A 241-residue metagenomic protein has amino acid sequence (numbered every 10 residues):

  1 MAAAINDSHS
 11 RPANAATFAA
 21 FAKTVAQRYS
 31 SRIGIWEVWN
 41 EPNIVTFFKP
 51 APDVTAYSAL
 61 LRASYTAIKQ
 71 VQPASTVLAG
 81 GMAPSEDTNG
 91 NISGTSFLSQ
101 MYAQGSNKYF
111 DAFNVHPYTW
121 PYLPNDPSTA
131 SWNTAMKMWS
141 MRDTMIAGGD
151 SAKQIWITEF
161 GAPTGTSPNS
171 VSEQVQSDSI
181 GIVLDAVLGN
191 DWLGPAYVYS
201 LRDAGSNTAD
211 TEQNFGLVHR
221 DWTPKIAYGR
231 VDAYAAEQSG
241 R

Functional and structural regions predicted by a protein language model:
M1, G34-V38, V77-A79, I155-E159 (+1 more regions): Short beta-strand segments at enzyme active-site cores
M1-A59, A74: Substrate-binding cleft of extracellular glycoside hydrolase catalytic domains
D7, R11, R28, R32 (+6 more regions): Aromatic-rich peripheral "rim/lid" segments of glycoside hydrolase catalytic domains that contact and position glycan
N14-A19, D53-V175, D210, L217 (+1 more regions): Noncatalytic carbohydrate-binding groove/subsite architecture in carbohydrate-active enzymes
T24-Q27, T66, Q70, D143 (+3 more regions): A generic structural signal for well-ordered alpha-helical segments enriched in polar/charged residues
Q27-S30, Q104-N107, G149, N190-D191: Alpha-helix termination/capping residues and helix-transition junctions
N43-V45, S85-D87, Y122, D203-S206: Generic structural signal for helix capping and beta-alpha/helix-loop junctions
